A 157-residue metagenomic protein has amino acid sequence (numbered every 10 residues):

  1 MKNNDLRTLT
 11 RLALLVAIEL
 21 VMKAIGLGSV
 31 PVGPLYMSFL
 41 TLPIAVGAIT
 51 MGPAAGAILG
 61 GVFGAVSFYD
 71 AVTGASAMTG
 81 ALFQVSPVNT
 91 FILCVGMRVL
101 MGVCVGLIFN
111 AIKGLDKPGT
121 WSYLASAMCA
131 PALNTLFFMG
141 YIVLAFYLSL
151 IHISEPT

Functional and structural regions predicted by a protein language model:
M1-I58: Hydrophobic transmembrane alpha-helices
N4-L15, M37, T41, T90-C94 (+3 more regions): Residue-level signature of transmembrane alpha-helical entry/exit and packing/kink sites in multi-pass membrane
E19, K23, A71, G106-N110 (+1 more regions): Juxtamembrane/transmembrane-helix interface segments of polytopic membrane transporters
K23-L35, G61-V103, L107: Interfacial aromatic-anchored transmembrane helix boundaries in multi-pass membrane proteins
I49-M51, I108-K113: Structural signal for the C-terminal ends of transmembrane alpha-helices and the immediately following loop
I112-L136: Internal alpha-helical transmembrane segments of multi-pass membrane proteins
I151-T157: Residue-level detector of conserved catalytic or cofactor/ligand-binding positions in enzyme active sites
